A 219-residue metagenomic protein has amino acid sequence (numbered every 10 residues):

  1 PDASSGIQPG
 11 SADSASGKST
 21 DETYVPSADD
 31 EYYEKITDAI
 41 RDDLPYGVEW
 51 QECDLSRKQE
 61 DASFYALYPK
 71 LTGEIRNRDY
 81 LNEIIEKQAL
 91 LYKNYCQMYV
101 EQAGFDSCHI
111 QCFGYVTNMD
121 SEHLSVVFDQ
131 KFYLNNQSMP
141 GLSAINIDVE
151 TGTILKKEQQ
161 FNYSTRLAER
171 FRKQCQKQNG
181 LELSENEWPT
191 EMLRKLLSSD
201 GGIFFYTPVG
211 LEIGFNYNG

Functional and structural regions predicted by a protein language model:
P1-G219: Compositionally biased intrinsically disordered regions enriched in Thr/Gly
